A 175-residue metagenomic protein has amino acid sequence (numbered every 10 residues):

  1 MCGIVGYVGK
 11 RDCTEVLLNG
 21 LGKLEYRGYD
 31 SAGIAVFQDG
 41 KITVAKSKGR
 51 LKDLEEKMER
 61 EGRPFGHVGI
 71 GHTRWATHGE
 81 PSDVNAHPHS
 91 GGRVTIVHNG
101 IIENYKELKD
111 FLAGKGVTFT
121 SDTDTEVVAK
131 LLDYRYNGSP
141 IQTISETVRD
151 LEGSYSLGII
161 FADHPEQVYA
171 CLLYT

Functional and structural regions predicted by a protein language model:
M1-L172: Conserved short alpha-helical segments that host acidic/polar catalytic motifs at enzyme active sites
